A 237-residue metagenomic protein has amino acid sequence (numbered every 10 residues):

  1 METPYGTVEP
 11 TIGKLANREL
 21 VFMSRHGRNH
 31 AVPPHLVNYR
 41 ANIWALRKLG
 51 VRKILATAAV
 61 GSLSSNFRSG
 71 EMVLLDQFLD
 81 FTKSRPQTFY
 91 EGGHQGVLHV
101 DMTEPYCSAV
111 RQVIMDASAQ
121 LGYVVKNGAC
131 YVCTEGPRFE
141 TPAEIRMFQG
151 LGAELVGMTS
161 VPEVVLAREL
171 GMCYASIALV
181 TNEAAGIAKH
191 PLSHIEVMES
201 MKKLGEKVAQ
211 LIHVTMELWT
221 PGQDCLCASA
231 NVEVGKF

Functional and structural regions predicted by a protein language model:
M1-M102: Metabolite-binding pocket within alpha/beta catalytic cores that recognizes anionic/polar moieties
I43, I145, V161-V164: Generic hydrophobic/aromatic pocket-lining and core-packing "Φ" positions
R47-G50, Q149, R168: Non-catalytic positions within long, well-ordered alpha-helices that form the structural scaffold/packing of enzyme
R52-K53, E154, C173: Short acidic/polar active-site loop segments enriched in Thr and Asp
P105-Q149: Active-site rim beta-loop-alpha module in soluble metabolic enzymes
M158-E196: Zn-dependent metallopeptidase/amidohydrolase metal-coordination segment
A185-G235: His/Asp/Glu-rich mid-to-C-terminal helical/loop segments that flank catalytic regions of hydrolases
